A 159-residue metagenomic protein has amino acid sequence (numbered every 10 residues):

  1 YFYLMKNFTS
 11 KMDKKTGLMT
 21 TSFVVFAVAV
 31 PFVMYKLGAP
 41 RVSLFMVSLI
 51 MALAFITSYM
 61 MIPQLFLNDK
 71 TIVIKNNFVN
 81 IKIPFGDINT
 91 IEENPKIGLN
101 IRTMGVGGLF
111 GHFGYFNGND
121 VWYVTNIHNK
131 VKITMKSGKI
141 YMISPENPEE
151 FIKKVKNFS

Functional and structural regions predicted by a protein language model:
Y1-G38, K132, G138-I140: N-terminal membrane-targeting/pre-transmembrane regions
K6-F8, G118-S159: A membrane-cytosol interface segment of integral membrane proteins
T16-G17, I91-I97, E149-F158: Short, surface-exposed linear segments at secondary-structure transitions and domain or protein termini
V24-V28, S48-F55: Hydrophobic alpha-helical transmembrane segments of multipass integral membrane proteins
G38-L49: Hydrophobic alpha-helical transmembrane segments
F55-T71, K75-N76: Transmembrane-cytosolic junction motif
T57, K75-S137: Non-transmembrane, membrane-adjacent beta-strand/coil modules in membrane-associated proteins and peripheral
F66, K82, M142: Short aromatic/basic micro-patch
